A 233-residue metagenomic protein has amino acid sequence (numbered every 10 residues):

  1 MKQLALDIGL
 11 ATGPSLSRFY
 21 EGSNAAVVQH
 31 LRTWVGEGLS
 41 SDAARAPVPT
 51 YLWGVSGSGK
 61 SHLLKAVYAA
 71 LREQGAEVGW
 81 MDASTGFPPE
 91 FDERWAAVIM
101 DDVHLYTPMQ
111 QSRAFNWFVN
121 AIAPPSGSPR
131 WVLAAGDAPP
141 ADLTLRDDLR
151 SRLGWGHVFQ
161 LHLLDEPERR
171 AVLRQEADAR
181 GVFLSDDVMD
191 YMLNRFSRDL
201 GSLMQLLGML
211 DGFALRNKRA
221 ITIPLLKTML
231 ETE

Functional and structural regions predicted by a protein language model:
L6-Q29: Dynamic helix-loop-helix/coil hinge segments at AAA+ ATPase domain boundaries and subdomain interfaces
D42-L64: Walker A/P-loop nucleotide-binding motif
E90-A135: Conserved nucleotide-sensing/catalytic segment adjacent to the nucleotide-binding pocket in NTP-handling enzymes
P140-G154: Short regulatory helix/loop adjacent to the ATP-binding pocket of P-loop NTPases
G156, R170-F183: Conserved AAA+ ATPase "sensor/coupling" helix adjacent to the nucleotide-binding pocket
G156-E168: Conserved AAA+ ATPase "SRH/arginine-finger" region at the nucleotide-binding site
F183-F196: Short conserved motifs of the RecA-like P-loop NTPase core
F196-L210: The conserved phosphate-sensing helix
